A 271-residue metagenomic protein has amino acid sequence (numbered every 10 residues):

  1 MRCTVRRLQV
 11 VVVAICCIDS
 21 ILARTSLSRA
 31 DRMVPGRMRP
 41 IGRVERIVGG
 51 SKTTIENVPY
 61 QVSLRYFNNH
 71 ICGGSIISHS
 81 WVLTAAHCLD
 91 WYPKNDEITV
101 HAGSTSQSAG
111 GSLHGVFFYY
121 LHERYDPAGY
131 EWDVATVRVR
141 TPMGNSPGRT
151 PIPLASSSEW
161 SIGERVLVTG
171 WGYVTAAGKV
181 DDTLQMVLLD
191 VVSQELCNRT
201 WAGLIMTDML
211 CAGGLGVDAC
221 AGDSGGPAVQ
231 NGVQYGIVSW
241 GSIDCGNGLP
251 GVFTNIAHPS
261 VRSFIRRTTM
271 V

Functional and structural regions predicted by a protein language model:
R2-V11, I15, R24, I77-V82 (+4 more regions): C-terminal subregion of chymotrypsin/trypsin-like serine protease catalytic domains
V5, D19-E56, G144-S146, T150-P151 (+3 more regions): Extracellular/luminal ectodomains of metazoan preproproteins built from arrays of small disulfide-bonded modules
A14-I15, H70, A86, E195 (+3 more regions): Extracellular secreted precursors and ectodomains with disulfide-bonded cysteine-rich loops/domains
E45, L64, V82-A85, D90-P127 (+2 more regions): Conserved H-D interstitial segment of serine endopeptidase catalytic domains
P59-H79, G129: A conserved glycine-rich beta-strand in the N-terminal activation segment of trypsin-fold
C72-S75, D218, S224-P227: Beta-propeller and closely related beta-sheet repeat lectin domains
W91, D126-P127, G172-V187, G213-S224 (+1 more regions): Active-site loop architecture of trypsin-fold serine endopeptidases
S106, H114, Y119, V134-R140 (+2 more regions): Chymotrypsin/trypsin-fold serine protease catalytic domain
